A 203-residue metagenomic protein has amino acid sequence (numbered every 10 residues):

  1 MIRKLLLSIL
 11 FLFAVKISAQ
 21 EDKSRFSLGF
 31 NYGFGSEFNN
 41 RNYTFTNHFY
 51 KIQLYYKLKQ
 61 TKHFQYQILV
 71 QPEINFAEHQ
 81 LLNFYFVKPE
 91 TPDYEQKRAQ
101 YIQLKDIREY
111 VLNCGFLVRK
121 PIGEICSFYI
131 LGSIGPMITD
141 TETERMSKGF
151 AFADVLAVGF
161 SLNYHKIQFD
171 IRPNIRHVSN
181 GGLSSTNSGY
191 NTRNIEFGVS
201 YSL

Functional and structural regions predicted by a protein language model:
L5, Q20-L28, K62-I68, E124-I130 (+2 more regions): Outer-envelope beta-barrel architecture signal
A19-I68, P72, S202: Short glycine/proline- and aromatic-enriched beta-strand/turn motifs that initiate or cap beta-hairpins
D22-F26, T44-Y50, F64, D106-L112 (+2 more regions): Residues that define the transmembrane beta-barrel architecture of outer-membrane proteins
F26-Y32, Y66-P72, C114, I130-I134 (+3 more regions): Membrane-embedded beta-strand positions of outer-membrane beta-barrel proteins
Y32-F38, P72-E78, V118, I134-D140 (+3 more regions): Transmembrane beta-strands of outer-membrane beta-barrel pores
E37-N42, A99-Q103, D140-M146, G181-N187: Extracellular loop and loop/strand-boundary signature of outer-membrane beta-barrel proteins
K51-T139: Gram-negative (and chloroplast) outer-membrane scaffold detector with strong preference for beta-barrel transmembrane
L162, Y190-L203: Outer-membrane beta-barrel "beta-signal"
